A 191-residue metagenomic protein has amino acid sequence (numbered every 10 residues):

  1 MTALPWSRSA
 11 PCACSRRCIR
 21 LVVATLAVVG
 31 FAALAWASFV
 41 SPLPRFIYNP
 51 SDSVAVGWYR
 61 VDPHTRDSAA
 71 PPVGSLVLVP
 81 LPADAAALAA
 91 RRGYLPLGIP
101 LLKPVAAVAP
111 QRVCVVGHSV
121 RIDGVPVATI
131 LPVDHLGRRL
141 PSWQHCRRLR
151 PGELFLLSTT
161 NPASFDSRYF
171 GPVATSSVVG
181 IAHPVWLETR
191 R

Functional and structural regions predicted by a protein language model:
M1-P100, R148, R168-R191: Protein maturation boundaries and topogenic segments
H64, P82, H118, V125 (+3 more regions): Surface loops and adjacent helix of pleckstrin homology
G74-S75, P110, G152: Loop/turn positions that initiate beta-strands
P96-T129: Mid-length scaffold segments of soluble, non-membrane domains
L131-Q144: An anionic, turn-rich surface loop/hairpin at beta-sheet edges that serves as a generic interaction/coordination patch
Q144-Y169: Extracellular/periplasmic metallocenter environments
